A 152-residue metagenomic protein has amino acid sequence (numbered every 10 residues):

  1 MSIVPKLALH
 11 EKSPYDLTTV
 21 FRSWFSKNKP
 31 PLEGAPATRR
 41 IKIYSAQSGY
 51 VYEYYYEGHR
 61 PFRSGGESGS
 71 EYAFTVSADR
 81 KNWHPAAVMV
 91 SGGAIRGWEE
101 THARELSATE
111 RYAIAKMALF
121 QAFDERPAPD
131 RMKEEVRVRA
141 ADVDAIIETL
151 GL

Functional and structural regions predicted by a protein language model:
S2-L152: Extended, alpha-helix-rich binding/interface surfaces that flank or overlap catalytic cores and mediate recognition
